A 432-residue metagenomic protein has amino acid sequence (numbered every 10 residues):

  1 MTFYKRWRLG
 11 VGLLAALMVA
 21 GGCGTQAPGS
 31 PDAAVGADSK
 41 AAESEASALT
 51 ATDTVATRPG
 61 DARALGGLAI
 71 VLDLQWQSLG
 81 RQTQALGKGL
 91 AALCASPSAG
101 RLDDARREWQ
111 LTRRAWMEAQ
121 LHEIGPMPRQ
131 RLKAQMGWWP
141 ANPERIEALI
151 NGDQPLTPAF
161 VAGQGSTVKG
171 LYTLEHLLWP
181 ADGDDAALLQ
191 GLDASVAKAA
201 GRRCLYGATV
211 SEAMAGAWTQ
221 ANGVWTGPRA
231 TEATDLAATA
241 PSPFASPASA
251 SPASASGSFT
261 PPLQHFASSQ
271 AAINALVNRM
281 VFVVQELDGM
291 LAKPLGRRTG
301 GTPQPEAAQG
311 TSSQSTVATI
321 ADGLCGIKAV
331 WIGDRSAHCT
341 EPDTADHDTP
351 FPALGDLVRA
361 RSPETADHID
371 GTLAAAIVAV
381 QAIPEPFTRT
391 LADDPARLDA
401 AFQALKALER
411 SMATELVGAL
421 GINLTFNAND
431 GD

Functional and structural regions predicted by a protein language model:
T2-V11: Bacterial N-terminal signal peptides that target proteins for export
F3, M18, S39-E43, S246-A255: Compositionally biased, intrinsically disordered low-complexity segments enriched for polar/charged residues
G10-G21: Bacterial N-terminal signal peptides
C23-A27: Bacterial signal peptide processing site
G29-T50: Ser/Thr-rich, Pro/Gly/Ala-heavy low-complexity intrinsically disordered linkers and tails of secreted extracellular
A46-D432: Mature extracytoplasmic or organellar-lumen-exposed domains after removal of signal/transit peptides
